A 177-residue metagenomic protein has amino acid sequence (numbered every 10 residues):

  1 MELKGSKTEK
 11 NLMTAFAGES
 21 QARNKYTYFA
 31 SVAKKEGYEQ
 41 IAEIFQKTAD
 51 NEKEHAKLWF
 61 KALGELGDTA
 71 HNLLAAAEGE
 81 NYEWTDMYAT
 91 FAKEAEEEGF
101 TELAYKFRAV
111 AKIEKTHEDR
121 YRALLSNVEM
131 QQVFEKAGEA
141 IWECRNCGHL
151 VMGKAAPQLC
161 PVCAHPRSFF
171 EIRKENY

Functional and structural regions predicted by a protein language model:
M1-Y177: Non-heme di-metal
